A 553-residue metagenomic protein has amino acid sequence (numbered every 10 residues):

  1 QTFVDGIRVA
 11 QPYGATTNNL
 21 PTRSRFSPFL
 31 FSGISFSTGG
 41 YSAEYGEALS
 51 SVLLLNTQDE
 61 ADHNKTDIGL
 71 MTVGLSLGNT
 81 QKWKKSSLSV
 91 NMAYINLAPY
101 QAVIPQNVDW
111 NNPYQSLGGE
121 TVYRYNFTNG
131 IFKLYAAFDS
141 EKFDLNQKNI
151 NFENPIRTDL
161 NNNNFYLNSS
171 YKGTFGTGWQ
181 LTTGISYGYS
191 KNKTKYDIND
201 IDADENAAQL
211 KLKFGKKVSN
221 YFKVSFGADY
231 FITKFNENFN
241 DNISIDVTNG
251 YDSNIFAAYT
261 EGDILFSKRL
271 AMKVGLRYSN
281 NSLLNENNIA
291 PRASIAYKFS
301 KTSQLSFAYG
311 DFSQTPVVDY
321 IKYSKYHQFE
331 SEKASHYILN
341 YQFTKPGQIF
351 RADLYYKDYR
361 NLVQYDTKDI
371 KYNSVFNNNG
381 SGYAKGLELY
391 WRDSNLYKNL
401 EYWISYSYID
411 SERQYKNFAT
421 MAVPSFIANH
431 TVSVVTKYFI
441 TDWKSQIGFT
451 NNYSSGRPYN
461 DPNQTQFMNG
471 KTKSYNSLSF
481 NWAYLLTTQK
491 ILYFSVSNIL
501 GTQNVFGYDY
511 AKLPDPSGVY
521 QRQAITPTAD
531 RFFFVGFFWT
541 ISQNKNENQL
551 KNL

Functional and structural regions predicted by a protein language model:
I7-F36: Short acidic/polar hinge/loop motifs at secondary-structure boundaries that mediate gating or recognition
G33-S42, S50-Q58, K65-V108, G118-N126 (+1 more regions): Predominantly transmembrane beta-strands of Gram-negative outer membrane beta-barrel pores used for transport
D67-G69, V108-Q115, P155-N163, N199-N206 (+7 more regions): Replace "Gram-negative outer membrane beta-barrel proteins" with "bacterial and organellar outer membrane beta-barrel
L97-V103, V108-G118, G130-A207: Flexible loop and strand-edge segments within Gram-negative outer membrane beta-barrel domains
T182-S186, N192, K298, S306 (+2 more regions): Membrane-embedded beta-barrel scaffold of Gram-negative outer-membrane proteins
S219-S225, D229, S244-Y359, W403-S405 (+2 more regions): Structural signature of Gram-negative outer-membrane beta-barrels, strongest in the C-terminal barrel of TonB-dependent
F266-S267, N378-Y459, K551-N552: Gram-negative outer-membrane beta-barrel transporters
L396, Y453-N460, Y484-L553: C-terminal beta-signal and adjacent terminal beta-strands/loops of Gram-negative outer-membrane beta-barrel proteins
